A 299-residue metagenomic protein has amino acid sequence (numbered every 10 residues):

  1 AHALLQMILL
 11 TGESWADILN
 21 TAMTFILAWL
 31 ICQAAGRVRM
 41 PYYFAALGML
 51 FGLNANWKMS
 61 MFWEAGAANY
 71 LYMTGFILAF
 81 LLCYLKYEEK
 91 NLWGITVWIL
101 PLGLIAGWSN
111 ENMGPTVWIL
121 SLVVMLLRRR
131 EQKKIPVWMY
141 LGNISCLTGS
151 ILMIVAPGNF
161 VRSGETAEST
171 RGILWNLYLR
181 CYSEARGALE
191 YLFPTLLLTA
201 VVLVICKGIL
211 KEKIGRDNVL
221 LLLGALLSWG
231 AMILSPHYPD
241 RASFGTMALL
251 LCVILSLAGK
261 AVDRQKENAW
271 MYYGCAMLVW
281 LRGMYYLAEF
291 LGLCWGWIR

Functional and structural regions predicted by a protein language model:
A1-I8, E64, E111-I119, V123-K211 (+4 more regions): Transmembrane catalytic cores of multi-pass membrane glycosyltransferases and polysaccharide-assembly enzymes
A1-W29, N69, M73, T116: Membrane-embedded glycan transfer/ligation machinery that uses polyprenyl lipid-linked sugar donors/oligosaccharides
I18-F44, A79: Transmembrane-helix motifs of polytopic, lipid-linked glycan transferases
W29-Q33, A79-K86, L120-R128, A200-K207 (+1 more regions): Transmembrane alpha-helices and membrane-interface helical segments of multi-pass integral membrane enzymes
Y42-L85, L189-L197, S228-I254: Membrane-interface micro-motifs in multi-pass membrane enzymes
K86-L104, E267-M271: Short hydrophobic alpha-helices at membrane interfaces in multi-pass membrane enzymes
G94-V117, L122: Membrane-interface alpha helices of multi-pass inner-membrane proteins
A261-Y286: Signature aromatic-anchored transmembrane alpha helix within multi-pass, membrane-resident enzymes that catalyze glycan
